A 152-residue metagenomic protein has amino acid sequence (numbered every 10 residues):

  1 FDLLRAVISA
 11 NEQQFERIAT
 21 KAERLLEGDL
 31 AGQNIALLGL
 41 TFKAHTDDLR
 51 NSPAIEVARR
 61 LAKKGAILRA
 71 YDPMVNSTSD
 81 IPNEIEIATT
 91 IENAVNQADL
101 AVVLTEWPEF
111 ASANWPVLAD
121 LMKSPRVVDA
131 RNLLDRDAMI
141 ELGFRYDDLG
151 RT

Functional and structural regions predicted by a protein language model:
F1-T152: Structural/interface elements that position substrates and couple domains in central-metabolism enzymes
